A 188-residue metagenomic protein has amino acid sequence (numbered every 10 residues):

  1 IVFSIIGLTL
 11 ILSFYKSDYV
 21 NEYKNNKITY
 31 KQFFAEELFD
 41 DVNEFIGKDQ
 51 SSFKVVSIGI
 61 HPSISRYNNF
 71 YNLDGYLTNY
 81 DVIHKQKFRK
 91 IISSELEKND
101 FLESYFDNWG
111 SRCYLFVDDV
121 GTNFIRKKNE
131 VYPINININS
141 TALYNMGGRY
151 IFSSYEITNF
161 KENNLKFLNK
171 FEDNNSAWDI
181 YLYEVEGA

Functional and structural regions predicted by a protein language model:
I1-G7: Membrane-interfacial entry segments at the cytosolic side of transmembrane helices
G7-L77: Extracytoplasmic
D40-E44, Q86, K90, N145: Charged/polar, solvent-exposed surface patches and flexible loops
D41-E44, K128-T141: A Trp-anchored, charged/polar loop motif used as the substrate-binding/catalytic surface of acyl/ester-handling
G47-C113, I151-E156: Short periplasmic/luminal acceptor-recognition loop of GT-C membrane glycosyltransferases, typified by
F116-R126: Extended repeat-based interaction scaffolds and adjacent low-complexity, acidic/S/T/P-biased segments that form broad
N135-A188: Aromatic/acidic, Gly/Pro-rich catalytic loop(s) in extracytoplasmic/lumenal soluble domains of multi-pass membrane
